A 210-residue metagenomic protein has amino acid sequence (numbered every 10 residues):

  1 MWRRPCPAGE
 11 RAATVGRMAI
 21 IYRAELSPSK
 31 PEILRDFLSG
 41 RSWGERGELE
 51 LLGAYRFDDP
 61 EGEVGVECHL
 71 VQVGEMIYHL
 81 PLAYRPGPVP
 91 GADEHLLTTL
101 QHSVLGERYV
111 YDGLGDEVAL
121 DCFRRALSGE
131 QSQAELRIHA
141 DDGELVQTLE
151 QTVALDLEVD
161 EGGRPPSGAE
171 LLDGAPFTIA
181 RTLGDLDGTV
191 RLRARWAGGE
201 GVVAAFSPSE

Functional and structural regions predicted by a protein language model:
M1-C6, S42-R46, Q131, E135: Residue-level signal for secondary-structure boundary elements
M1-R17: Short, Lys/Arg-enriched N-terminal segments with co-localized hydrophobic residues within the first ~10-30 amino acids
G16-F57, E94-L96, L120, R124-L127: N-terminal domain-onset segments
Y22, M76-L80: Short beta-strand segments
G44-I77, E144-T148, T152: Short, structured protein-protein interaction patches enriched in aromatics and acidic/basic residues, typified by
G65, G74, L82-P88: Contiguous mid-protein beta-loop-alpha structural module that forms a pocket-lining wall or clamp of enzyme active
A83-E210: Internal, well-folded beta-alpha domain core
